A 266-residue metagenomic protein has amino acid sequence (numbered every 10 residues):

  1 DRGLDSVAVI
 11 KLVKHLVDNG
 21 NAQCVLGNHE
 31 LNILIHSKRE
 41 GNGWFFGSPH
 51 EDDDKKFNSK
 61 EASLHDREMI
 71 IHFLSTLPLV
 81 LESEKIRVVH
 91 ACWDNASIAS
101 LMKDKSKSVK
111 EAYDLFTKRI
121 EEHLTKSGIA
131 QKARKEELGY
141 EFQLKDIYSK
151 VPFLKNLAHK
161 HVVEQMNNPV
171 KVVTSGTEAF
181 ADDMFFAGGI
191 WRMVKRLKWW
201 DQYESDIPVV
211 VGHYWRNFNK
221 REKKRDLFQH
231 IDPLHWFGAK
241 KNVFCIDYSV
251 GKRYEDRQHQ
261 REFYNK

Functional and structural regions predicted by a protein language model:
D1-L4, C92, D104-K110, V173 (+4 more regions): Generic hydrophobic/packing signal
R2-F142: Active-site neighborhood of divalent metal-dependent phosphoester bond hydrolases
N42, I71, A91, L138 (+4 more regions): Short, low-complexity intrinsically disordered segments
S48-E61, G176-F180, V210-H213, H230: A generic short-segment signal for beta-strand/edge and adjacent turn/coil regions
K60-P78, K160, N167-W199, E204-S205: Alpha-helix-centered segments that form part of catalytic cores
R87-S97, Q143-L157, F244: Short flexible/disordered coil segments
H123-M184: Low-complexity, serine/threonine/proline-enriched polar segments
F186-K266: Long, positively charged, glycine-interspersed low-complexity recognition regions
